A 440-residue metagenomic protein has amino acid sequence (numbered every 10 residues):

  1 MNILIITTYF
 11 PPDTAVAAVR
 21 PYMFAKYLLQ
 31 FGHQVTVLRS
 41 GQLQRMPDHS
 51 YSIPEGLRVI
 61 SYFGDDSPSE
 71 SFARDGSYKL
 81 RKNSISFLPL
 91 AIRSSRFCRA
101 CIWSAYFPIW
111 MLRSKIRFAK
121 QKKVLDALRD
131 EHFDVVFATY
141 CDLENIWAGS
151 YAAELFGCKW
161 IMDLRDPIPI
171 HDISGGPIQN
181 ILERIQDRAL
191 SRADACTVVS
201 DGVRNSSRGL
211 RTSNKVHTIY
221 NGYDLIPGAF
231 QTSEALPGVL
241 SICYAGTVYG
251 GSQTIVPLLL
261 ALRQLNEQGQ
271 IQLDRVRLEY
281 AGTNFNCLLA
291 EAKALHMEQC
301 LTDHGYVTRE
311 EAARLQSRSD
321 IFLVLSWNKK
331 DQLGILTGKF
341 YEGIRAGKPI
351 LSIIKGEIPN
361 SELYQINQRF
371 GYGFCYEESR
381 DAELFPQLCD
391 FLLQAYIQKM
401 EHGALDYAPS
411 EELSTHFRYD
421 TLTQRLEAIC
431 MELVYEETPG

Functional and structural regions predicted by a protein language model:
M1-P68, A195, V216, L265 (+3 more regions): N-terminal subdomain of nucleotide-sugar transferases
M23-F24, M111, K115-L125, E144-W147 (+3 more regions): Membrane-proximal helix-turn-helix segments that form the acceptor-binding/catalytic region of lipid-linked
R39-K115, L128: A conserved catalytic-core segment of Leloir-type glycosyltransferases
S67-A73, S174, Y223-V239: Acidic anion/phosphate-binding donor-loop and adjacent secondary structure in glycosyltransferase catalytic cores
G202, G222: Carbohydrate-associated surface elements
E234-Q253, L259-L260, L422: Conserved donor-binding/catalytic core segment of Leloir-type glycosyltransferases
Q253-V256, E310-R314, F322-Y341, L351-S361 (+1 more regions): Nucleotide-sugar-dependent
R275-V276, Y280-G282, C287-A313, Y376: Nucleotide-activated donor-binding/catalytic signature segment of Leloir-type glycosyltransferases, i.e., the conserved
